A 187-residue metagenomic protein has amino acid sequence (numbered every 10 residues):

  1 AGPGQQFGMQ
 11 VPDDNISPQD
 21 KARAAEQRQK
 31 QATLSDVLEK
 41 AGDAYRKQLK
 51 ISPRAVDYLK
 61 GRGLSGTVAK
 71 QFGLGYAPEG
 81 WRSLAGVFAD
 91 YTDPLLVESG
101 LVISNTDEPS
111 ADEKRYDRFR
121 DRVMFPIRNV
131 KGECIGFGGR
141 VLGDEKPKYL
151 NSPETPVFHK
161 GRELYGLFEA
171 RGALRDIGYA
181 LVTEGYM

Functional and structural regions predicted by a protein language model:
A1-G2: Short Cys/His-based metal-binding microdomains
Q19-A41, D57, P78-M187: Phosphate-handling DNA/RNA-contact segment within nucleic-acid enzymes
V37, A44, S52-R62: Periplasmic/cell-envelope proteins involved in peptidoglycan metabolism and beta-lactam response
S65-G66: Helix N-cap / loop-to-helix initiation motif
